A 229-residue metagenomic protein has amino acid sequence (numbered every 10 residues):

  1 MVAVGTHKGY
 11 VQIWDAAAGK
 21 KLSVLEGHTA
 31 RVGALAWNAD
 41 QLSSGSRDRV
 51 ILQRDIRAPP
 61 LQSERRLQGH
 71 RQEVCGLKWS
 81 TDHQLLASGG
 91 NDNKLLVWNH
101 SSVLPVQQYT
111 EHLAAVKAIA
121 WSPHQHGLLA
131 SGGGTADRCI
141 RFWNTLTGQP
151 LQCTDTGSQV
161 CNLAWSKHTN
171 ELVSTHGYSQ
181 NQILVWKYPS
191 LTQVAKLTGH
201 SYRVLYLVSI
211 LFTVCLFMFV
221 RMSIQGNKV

Functional and structural regions predicted by a protein language model:
V2, L42, L86, L129 (+2 more regions): Hydrophobic beta-strand positions that form the internal "hydrophobic ladder" of WD40/Gbeta-like beta-propeller blades
G5-K8, G45-D48, D82, S88-D92 (+3 more regions): Conserved strand-to-loop turn within each blade of WD40 beta-propeller repeats
Y10, T29, V50-L52, R71 (+4 more regions): A conserved positional marker within WD40/Gbeta-like beta-propeller blades
V11-D15, L35, I51-I56, L77 (+5 more regions): WD40-repeat beta-propellers
K20-S23, Q62-R65, L104-Q107, Q149-Q152 (+1 more regions): A structural motif specific to WD40 beta-propellers
E26-V32, L67-V74, T110-V116, A136 (+3 more regions): WD40/WD-repeat beta-propeller blade N-cap
L35-Q41, L77-H83, A120-H126, T156 (+2 more regions): Loop/turn segments within WD40 beta-propeller blades
G157-Q159, N170, S174, S179-L184 (+1 more regions): Terminal intrinsically disordered, low-complexity extensions flanking WD-repeat/beta-propeller proteins
